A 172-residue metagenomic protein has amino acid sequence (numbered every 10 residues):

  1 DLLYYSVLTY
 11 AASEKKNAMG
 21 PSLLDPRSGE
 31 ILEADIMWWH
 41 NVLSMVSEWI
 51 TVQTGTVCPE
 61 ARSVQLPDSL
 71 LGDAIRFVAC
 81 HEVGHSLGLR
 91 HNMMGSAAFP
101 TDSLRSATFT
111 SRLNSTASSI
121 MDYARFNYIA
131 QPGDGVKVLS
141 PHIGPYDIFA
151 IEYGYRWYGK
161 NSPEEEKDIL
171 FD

Functional and structural regions predicted by a protein language model:
D1-S86, R112-T116, F126-I129, I151: Metzincin-family zinc-dependent endopeptidase catalytic domain
Y10, P26, W38, H91 (+3 more regions): Generic structural "secondary-structure junction" signal
V42, V46, M94-A97, T101: Alpha-helix termini
E60-D68, G95, D102, S106: N-terminal pre-domains immediately preceding structured catalytic cores
V83-F99: Catalytic Zn2+-binding segment of zinc metalloproteases
S96-D172: Conserved catalytic/binding loops enriched for acidic/polar residues
